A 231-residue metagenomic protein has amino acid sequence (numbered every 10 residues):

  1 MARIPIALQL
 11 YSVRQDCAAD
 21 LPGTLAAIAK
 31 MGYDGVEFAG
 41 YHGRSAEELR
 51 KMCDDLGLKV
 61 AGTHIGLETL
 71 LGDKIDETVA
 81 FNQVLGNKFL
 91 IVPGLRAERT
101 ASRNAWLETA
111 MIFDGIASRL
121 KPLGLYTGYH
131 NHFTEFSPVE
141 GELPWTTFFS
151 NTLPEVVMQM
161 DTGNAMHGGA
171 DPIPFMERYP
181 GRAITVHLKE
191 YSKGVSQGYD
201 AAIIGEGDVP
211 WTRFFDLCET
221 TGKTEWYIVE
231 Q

Functional and structural regions predicted by a protein language model:
M1-K88, V157: N-terminal pre-domain/capping segments
A7, E37, G62-H64, I91 (+4 more regions): Conserved beta-strand positions in the central sheet of alpha/beta enzyme cores
R14-A19, G35-E48, G66-K74, A97-A101 (+5 more regions): Acidic-and-aromatic substrate-binding clefts and catalytic sites of carbohydrate-active enzymes
L25, V36, L120-D208: Acidic/histidine-rich catalytic cores of soluble enzymes
L49-G66, F113-L120, T146-E155, T212: Alpha-helix-loop-beta-strand connector modules within alpha/beta enzyme cores
L71-F113: Glycine/small-residue-rich loop that forms an oxyanion/phosphate-binding "nest" at active or ligand-binding sites
I203-E230: H/E-rich (His + Asp/Glu) clusters that bind or coordinate divalent metals
